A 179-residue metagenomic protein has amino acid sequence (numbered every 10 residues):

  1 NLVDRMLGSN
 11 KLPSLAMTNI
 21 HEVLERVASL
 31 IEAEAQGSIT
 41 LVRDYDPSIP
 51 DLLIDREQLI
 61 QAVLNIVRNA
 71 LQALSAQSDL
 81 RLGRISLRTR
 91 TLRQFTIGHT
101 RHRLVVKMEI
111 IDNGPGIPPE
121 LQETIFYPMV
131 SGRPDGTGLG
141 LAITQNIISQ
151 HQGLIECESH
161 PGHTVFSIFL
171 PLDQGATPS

Functional and structural regions predicted by a protein language model:
N1-E34: Conserved DHp (HisKA) dimerization/phosphotransfer helix of two-component histidine kinases, i.e., the long coiled-coil
K11-S14, D51-I54, G132: Conserved micro-motifs of the catalytic ATP-binding
T40-P50, L92: Conserved catalytic submotifs in the C-terminal HATPase_c
R81-F95: Short beta-strand/loop element within the Bergerat-fold HATPase_c
R103-V105, I117-P128: Short conserved segment of the HATPase_c
G140, T144: Short alpha-helical Gxxx[C/S/T] motif in the catalytic ATP-binding
I148-S149: Detector for a conserved hydrophobic position within an alpha-helical segment of the HATPase_c
